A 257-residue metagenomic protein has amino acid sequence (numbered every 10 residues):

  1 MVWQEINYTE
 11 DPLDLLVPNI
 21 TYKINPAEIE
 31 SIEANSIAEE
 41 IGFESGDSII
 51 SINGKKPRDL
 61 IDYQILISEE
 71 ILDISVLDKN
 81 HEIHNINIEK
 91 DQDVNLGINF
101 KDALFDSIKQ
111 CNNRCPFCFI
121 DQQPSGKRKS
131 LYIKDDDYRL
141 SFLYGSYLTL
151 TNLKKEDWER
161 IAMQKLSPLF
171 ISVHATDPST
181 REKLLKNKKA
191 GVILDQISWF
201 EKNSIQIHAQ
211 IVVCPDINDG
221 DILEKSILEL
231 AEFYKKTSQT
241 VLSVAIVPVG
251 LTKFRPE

Functional and structural regions predicted by a protein language model:
I6, E10-E33: PDZ/PDZ-like groove recognition
I6-N7, Q64-F100: PDZ-domain C-terminal substructure recognizer with occasional recognition of PDZ-binding tails
I37-G42, Q64-I65: Short, surface-exposed secondary-structure edge patches
A38, G46-I49, I74, C118: Terminal peptide-recognition signature
E40-R58: Conserved PDZ fold ligand-binding element
P57-I65: N-terminal alpha-helical targeting/anchoring segments
I83, Q92-Q239, P248-P256: Conserved Radical SAM active-site core
